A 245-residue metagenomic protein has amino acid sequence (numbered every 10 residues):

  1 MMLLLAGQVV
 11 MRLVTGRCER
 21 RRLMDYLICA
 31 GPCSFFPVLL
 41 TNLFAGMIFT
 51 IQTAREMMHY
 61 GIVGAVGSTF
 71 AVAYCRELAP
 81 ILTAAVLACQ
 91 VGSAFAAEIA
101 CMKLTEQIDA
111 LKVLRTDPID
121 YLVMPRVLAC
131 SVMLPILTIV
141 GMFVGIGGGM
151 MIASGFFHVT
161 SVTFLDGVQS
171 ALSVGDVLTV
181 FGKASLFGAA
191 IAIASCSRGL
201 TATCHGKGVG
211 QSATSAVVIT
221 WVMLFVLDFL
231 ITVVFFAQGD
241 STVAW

Functional and structural regions predicted by a protein language model:
M1-R21, R198-T203: Short, membrane-interfacial amphipathic segments enriched in basic
L4, Q8, I51-R55, C89 (+6 more regions): Short helix-terminus and kink motifs of transmembrane alpha helices, predominantly at the cytoplasmic interface
Y26-L82, V86: Active-site cofactor/substrate anionic-group-binding motifs, chiefly glycine- and Lys/Arg-rich phosphate-binding loops
G31, F35, L39, L78 (+5 more regions): Selective transmembrane-helix segments that form parts of the transport pathway or gating/packing helices in multipass
F35-M47, I51, S131, P135 (+7 more regions): Hydrophobic alpha-helical segments of membrane proteins
Q52-R76, F143-S185, I193-S215, F235-W245: Membrane-interfacial helix-loop-helix connectors in multipass membrane proteins
V66-D109, L137, A194: Hydrophobic alpha-helical transmembrane segments of multi-pass membrane transport proteins
I99-M124, H205-V209: Short cytoplasmic-facing helical segments at TM-TM junctions of multi-pass membrane proteins
